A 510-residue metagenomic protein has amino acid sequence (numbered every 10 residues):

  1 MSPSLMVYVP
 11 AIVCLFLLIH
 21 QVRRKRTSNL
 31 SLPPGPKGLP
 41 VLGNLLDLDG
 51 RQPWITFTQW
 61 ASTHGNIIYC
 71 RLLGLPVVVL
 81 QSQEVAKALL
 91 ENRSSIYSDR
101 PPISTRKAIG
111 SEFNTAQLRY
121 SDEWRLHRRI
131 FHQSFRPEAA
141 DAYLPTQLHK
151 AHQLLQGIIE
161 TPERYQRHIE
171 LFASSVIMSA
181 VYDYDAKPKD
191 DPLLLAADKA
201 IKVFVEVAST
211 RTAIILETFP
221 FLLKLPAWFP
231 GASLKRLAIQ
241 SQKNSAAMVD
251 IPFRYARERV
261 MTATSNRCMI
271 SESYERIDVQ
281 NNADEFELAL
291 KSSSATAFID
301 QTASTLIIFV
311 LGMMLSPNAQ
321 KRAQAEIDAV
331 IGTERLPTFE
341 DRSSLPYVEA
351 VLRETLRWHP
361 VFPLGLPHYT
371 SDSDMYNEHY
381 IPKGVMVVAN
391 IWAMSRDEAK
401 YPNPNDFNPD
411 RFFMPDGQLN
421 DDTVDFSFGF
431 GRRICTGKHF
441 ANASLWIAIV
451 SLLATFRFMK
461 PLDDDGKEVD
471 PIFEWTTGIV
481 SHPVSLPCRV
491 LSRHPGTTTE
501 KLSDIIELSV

Functional and structural regions predicted by a protein language model:
S2-I109, L148-Q153, P382-K383, V424: N-terminal membrane-proximal hinge/A-helix region immediately C-terminal to the signal-anchor transmembrane segment
K37-I55, P76, I103-Y182, L195-E258 (+6 more regions): Cytochrome P450 catalytic-domain helical core, especially the substrate-recognition surface and oxygen-activation
L45-T58, T63-G65, A247, E334-E378 (+1 more regions): Conserved cytochrome P450 K-helix E-x-x-R motif and the immediately C-terminal K′/meander segment
V79-L89, S98, D183-L194, D300-A325 (+1 more regions): Classical protein tyrosine phosphatase
A173, S241-R254, D278-D328, T355 (+5 more regions): Central I-helix of cytochrome P450 enzymes
P317-A319, H439-P483, L491-T497: Cytochrome P450 heme-binding "Cys pocket" and the immediately downstream C-terminal segment
M375, A389-G417, I505-I506: Conserved cytochrome P450 K-helix/beta-meander segment immediately N-terminal to the heme-binding cysteine loop
M414-I447, I472-T477: Cytochrome P450 heme-thiolate "Cys pocket" and heme-binding signature region
